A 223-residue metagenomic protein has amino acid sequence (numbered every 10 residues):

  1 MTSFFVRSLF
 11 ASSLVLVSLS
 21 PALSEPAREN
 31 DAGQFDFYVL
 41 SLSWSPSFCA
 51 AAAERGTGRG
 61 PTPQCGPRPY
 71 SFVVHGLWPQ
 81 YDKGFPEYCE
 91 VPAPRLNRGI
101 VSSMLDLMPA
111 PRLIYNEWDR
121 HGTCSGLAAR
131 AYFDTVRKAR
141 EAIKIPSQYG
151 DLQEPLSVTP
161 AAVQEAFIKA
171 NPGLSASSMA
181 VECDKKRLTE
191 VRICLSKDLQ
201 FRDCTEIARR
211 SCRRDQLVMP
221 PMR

Functional and structural regions predicted by a protein language model:
M1-R7: Positively charged n-region of N-terminal signal peptides that target proteins for export
S8-S18: Bacterial N-terminal signal peptides
S20-S24: Sec/Tat signal peptide C-region and signal peptidase I cleavage site
E25-A51: N-terminal module-boundary/linker segments of secreted carbohydrate-active enzymes
A53-R223: Domain-level detector of nuclease and nuclease-like folds in predominantly extracellular/periplasmic contexts
